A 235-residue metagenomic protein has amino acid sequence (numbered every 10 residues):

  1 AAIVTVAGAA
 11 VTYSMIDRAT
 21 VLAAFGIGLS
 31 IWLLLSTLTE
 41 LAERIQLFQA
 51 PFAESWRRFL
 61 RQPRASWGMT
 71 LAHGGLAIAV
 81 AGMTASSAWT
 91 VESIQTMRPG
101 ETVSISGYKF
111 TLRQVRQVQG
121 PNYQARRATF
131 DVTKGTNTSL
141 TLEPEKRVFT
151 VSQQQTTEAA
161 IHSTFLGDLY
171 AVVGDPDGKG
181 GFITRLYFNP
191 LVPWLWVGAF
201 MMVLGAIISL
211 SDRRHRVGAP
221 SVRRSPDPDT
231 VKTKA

Functional and structural regions predicted by a protein language model:
A1-A235: Solvent-exposed, non-transmembrane regions of integral membrane proteins
